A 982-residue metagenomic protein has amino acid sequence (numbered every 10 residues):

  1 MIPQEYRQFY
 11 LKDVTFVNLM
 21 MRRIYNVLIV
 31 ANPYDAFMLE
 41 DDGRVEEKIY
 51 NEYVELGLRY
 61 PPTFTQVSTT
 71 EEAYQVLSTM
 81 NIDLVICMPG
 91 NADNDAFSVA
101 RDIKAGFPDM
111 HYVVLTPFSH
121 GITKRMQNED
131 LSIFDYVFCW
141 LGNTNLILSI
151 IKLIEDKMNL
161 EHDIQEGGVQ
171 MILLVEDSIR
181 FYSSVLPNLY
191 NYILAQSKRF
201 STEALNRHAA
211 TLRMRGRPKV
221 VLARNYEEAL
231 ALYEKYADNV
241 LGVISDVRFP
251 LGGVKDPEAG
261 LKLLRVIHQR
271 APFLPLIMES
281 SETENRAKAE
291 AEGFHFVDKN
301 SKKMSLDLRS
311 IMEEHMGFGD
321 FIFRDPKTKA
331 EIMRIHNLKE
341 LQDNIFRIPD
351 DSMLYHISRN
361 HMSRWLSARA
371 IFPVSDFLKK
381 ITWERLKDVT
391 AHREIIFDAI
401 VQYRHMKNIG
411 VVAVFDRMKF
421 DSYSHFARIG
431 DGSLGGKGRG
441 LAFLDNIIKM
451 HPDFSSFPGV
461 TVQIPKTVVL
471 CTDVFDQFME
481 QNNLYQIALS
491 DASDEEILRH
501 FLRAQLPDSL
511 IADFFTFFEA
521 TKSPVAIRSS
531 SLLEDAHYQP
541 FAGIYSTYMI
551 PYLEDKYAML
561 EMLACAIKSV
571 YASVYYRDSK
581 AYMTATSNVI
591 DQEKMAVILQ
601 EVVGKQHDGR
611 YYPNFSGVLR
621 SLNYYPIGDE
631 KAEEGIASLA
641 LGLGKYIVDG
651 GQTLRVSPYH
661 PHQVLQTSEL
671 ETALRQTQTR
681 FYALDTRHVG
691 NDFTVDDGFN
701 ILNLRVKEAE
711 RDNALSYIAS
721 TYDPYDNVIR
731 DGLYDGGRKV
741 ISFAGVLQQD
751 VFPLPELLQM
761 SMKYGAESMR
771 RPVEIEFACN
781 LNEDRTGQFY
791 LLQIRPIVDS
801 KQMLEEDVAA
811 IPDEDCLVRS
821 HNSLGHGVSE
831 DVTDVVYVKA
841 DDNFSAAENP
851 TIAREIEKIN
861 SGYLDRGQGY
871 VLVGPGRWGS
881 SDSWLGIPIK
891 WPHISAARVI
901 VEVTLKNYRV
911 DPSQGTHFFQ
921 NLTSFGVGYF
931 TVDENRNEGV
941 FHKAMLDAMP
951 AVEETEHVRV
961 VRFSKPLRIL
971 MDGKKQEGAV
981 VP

Functional and structural regions predicted by a protein language model:
M1-T65, E129-Y136, W140-K219, Y226-E227 (+3 more regions): Non-catalytic signal-transmission and effector/linker regions of two-component phosphorelay proteins
F9, M38-D41, V45, Y50 (+7 more regions): Conserved phosphotransfer microenvironments
P33-M38, T70-E72, L84-D95, S119-G121 (+9 more regions): Short acidic, S/G/P-rich loop/turn micro-motifs used as interaction or catalytic elements
L115-P117, M278-E279, K299: Hydrophobic/aromatic residues positioned on beta-strands within the core alpha/beta folds
M126-Y136, K288-V297: As written
E284-I409: Terminal, compositionally biased segments used for targeting/anchoring and flexible tails
M418-S456, Q505-T904, N921-S924, P950-V980: Conserved mixed alpha/beta core segments that line enzyme active sites in large multi-domain catalysts
I464-F514, T521, Y582, N822-E830: A structural-propensity feature for long, helix-poor, extended segments
